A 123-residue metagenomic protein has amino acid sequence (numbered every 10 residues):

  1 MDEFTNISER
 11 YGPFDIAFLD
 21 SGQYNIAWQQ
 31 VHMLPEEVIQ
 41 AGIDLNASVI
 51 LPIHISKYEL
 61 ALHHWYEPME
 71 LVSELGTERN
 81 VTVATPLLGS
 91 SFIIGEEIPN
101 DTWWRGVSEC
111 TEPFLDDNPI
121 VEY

Functional and structural regions predicted by a protein language model:
M1-L45, E67: Active-site-proximal loop/helix segments of hydrolase catalytic cores
M1-T5, Y24-W28, I55-L62, S90-I93: Active-site environment of divalent metal-dependent phosphoester hydrolases
A17-G22, V49-H54, A84-L88: Active-site neighborhood of phospho(di)ester-bond hydrolases with catalytic His/Asp-centered motifs
L45-V49, R79-V81: A short helix->loop->beta-strand "cap" motif at the edges of active sites that frequently abuts
L62-Y123: C-terminal regulatory/interaction regions
